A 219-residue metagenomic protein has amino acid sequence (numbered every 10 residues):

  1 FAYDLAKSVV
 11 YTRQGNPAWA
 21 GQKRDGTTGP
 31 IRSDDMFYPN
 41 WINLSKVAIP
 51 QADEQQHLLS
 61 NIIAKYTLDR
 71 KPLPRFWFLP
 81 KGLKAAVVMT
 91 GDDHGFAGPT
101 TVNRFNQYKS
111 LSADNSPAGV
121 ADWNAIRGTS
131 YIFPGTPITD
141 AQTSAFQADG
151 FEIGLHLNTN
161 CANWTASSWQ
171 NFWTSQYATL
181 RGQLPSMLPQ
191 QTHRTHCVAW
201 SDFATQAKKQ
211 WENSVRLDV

Functional and structural regions predicted by a protein language model:
F1-A6, T90-D93, H156-N160: Short loop/turn segments at strand-loop or loop-helix junctions that form parts of catalytic or ligand-binding pockets
F1-D69: A glycine-centered loop/beta-turn motif at secondary-structure junctions
K7-Y11, F96-G98, I138, A162-W164 (+1 more regions): Short catalytic/ligand-binding loop motif for oxyanion handling, primarily in non-cytosolic enzymes, centered on
K46-E152, T195-A199: Active-site beta->alpha N-cap acidic-glycine motif
A97-A113, A145, N160-P185: Alpha-helical scaffold elements lining the catalytic groove of polysaccharide deacetylases
S130, I153-N160, P189-R194: Core alpha/beta catalytic barrel or barrel-like domain that forms the active/cofactor pocket in diverse metabolic
G150-T159, E212-V219: Acidic, His- and aromatic-enriched active-site or binding-groove loops in soluble protein domains that engage sugars
A166-V219: Catalytic domains of cell-wall/extracellular-matrix polysaccharide-remodeling enzymes, centered on de-N-acetylation
